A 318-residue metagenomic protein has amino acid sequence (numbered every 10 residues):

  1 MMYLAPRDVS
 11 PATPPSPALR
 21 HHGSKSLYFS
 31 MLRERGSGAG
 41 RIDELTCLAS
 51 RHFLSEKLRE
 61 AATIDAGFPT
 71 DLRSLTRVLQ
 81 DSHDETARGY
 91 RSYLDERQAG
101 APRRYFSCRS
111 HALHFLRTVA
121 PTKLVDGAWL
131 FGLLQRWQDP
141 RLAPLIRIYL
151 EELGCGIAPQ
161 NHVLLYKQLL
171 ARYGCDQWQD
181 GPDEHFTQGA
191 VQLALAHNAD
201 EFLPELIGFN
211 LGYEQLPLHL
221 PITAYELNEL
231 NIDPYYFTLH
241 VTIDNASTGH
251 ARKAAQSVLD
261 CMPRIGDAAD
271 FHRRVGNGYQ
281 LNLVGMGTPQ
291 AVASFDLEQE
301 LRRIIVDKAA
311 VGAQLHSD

Functional and structural regions predicted by a protein language model:
M1-D318: Non-heme di-metal
